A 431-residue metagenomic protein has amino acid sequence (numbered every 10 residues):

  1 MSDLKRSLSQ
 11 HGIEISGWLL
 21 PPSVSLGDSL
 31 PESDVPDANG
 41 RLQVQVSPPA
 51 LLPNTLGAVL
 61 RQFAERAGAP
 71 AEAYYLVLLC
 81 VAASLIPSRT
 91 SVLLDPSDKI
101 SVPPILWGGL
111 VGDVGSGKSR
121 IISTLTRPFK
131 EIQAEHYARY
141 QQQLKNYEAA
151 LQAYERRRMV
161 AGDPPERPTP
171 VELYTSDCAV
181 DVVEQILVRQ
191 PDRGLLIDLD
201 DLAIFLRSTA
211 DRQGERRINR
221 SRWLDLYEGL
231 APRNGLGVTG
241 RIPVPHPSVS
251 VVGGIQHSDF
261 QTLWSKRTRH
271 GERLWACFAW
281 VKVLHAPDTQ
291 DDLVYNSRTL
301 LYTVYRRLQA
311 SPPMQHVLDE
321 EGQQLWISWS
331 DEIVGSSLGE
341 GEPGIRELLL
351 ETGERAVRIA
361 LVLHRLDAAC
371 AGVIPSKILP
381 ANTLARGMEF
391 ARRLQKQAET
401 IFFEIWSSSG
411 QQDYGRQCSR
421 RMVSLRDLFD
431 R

Functional and structural regions predicted by a protein language model:
S2-L4, L8-R431: Phosphate-handling catalytic cores of nucleic-acid transaction enzymes
